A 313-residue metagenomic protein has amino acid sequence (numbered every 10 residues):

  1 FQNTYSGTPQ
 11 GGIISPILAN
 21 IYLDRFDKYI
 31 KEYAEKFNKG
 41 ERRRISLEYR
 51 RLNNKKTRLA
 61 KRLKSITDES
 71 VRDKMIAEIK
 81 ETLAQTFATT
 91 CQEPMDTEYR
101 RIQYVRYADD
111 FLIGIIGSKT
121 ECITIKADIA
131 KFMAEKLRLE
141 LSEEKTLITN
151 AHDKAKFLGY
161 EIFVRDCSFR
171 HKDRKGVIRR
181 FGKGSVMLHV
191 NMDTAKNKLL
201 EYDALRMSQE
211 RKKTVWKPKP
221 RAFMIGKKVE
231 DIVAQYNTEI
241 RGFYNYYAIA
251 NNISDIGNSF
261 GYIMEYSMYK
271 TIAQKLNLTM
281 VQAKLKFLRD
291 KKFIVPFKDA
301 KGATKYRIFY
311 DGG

Functional and structural regions predicted by a protein language model:
F1-G313: Non-catalytic terminal/accessory segments
